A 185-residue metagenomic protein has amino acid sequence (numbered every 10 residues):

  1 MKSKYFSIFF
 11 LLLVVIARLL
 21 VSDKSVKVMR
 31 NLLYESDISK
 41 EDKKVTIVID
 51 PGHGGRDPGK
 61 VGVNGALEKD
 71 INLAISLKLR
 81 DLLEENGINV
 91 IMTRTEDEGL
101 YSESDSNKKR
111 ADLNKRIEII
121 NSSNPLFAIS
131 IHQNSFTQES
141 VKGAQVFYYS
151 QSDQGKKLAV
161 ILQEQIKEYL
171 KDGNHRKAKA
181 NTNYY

Functional and structural regions predicted by a protein language model:
M1-Y185: Catalytic-site microenvironment of enzymes that process N-acetyl-hexosamine-containing cell-wall polysaccharides
